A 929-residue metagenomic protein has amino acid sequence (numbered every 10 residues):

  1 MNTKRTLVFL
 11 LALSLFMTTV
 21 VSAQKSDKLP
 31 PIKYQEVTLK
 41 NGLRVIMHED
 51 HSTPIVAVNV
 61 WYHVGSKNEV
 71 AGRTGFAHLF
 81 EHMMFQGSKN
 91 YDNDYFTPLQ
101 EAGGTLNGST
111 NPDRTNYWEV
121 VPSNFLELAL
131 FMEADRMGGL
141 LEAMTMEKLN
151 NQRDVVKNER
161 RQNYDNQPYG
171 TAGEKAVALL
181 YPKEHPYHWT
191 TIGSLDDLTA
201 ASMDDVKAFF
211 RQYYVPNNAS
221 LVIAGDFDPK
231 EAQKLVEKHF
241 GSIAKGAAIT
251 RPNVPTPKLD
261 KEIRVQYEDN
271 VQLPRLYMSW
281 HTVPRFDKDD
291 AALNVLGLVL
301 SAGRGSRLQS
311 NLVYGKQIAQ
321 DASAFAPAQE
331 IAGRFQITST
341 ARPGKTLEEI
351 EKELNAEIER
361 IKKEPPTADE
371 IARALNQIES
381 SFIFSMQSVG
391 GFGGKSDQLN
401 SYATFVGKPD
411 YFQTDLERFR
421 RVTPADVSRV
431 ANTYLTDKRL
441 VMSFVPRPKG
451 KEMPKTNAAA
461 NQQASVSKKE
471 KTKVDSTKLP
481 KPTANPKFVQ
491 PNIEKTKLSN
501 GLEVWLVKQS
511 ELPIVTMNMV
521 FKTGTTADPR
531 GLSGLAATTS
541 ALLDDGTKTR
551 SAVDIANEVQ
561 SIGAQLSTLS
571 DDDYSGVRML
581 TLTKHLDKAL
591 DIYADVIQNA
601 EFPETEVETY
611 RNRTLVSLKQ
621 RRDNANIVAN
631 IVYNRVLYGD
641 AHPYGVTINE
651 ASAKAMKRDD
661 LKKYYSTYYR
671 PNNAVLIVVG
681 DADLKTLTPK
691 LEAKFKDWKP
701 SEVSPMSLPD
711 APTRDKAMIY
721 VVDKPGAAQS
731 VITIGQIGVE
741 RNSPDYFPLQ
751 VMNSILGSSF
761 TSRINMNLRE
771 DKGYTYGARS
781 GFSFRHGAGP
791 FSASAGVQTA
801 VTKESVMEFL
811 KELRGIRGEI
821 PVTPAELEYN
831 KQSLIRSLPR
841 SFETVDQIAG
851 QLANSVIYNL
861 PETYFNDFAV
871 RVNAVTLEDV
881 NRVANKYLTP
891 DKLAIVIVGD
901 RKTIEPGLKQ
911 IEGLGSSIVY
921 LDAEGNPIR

Functional and structural regions predicted by a protein language model:
M1-F9: Bacterial N-terminal signal peptides that target proteins for export
V8-T18: Bacterial N-terminal signal peptides
V20-R44, D228-E268, S279, S310 (+7 more regions): Proteolytic maturation boundary segments
H48, T53-E69, G75-L79, N93-G139 (+17 more regions): M16 family metallopeptidases and their MPP-like homologs
A134-M144, H239-A247, N355-P366, D595-F602 (+3 more regions): A common structural junction motif
M146, R153, K207-H239, R439 (+3 more regions): Non-catalytic, conformational "gating/processing" segments within enzyme and secreted inhibitor domains
D197-S202, V206, A653-K657, L661 (+1 more regions): Alpha-helical scaffold elements lining the catalytic groove of polysaccharide deacetylases
